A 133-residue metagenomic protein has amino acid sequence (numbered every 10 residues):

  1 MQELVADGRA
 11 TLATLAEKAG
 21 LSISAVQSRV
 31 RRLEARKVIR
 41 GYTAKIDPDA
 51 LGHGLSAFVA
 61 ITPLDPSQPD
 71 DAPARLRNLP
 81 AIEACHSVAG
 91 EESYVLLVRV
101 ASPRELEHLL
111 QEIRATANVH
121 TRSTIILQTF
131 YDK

Functional and structural regions predicted by a protein language model:
M1-K133: A compositional/biophysical signature of low hydrophobicity enriched in polar/charged and small residues
